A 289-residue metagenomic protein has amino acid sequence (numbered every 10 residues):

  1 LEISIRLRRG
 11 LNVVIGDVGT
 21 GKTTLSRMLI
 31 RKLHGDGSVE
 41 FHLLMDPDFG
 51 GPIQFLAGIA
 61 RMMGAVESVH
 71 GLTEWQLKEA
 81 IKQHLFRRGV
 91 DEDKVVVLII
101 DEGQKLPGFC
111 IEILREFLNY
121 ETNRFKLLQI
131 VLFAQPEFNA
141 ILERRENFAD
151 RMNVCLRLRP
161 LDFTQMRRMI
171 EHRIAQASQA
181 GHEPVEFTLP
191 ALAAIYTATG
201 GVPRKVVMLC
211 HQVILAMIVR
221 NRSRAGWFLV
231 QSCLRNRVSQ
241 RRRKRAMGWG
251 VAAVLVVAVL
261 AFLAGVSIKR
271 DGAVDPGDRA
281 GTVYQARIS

Functional and structural regions predicted by a protein language model:
L7-M28: Walker A/P-loop nucleotide-binding motif
I30-K32, F138-N153: Short regulatory helix/loop adjacent to the ATP-binding pocket of P-loop NTPases
F41-G50: A short hydrophobic beta-strand->loop->alpha-helix junction that borders the nucleotide-binding pocket of P-loop NTPases
D46, L142, N153-M166: Conserved AAA+ ATPase "SRH/arginine-finger" region at the nucleotide-binding site
G50-V69: Conserved NTP-binding/hydrolysis module of P-loop NTPases
A80-L132, E137-E143: Conserved Walker B catalytic segment
R159-T188, A198: Conserved small helical "lid"/interfacial subdomain of P-loop NTPases
A180-I288: C-terminal alpha-helical "lid" subdomain
